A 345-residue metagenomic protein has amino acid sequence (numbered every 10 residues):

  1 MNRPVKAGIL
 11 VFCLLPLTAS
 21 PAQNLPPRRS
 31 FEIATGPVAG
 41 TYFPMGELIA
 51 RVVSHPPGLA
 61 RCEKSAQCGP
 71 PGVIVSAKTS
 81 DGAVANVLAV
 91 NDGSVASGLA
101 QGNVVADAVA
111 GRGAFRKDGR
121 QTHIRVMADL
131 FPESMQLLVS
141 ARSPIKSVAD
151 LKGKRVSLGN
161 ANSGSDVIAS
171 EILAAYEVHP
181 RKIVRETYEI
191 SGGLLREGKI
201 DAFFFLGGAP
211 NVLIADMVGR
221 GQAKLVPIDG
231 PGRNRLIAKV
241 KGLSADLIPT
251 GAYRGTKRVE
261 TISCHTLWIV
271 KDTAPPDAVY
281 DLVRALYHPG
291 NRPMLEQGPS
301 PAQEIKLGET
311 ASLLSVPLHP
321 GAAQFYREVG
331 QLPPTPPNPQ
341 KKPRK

Functional and structural regions predicted by a protein language model:
M1-I9: Bacterial N-terminal signal peptides that target proteins for export
G8-P16: Bacterial N-terminal signal peptides
P21-A34, C68, I145-R155, P320 (+3 more regions): Immediate post-signal peptide segment of exported/extracytoplasmic ligand-binding proteins
N24-Q101: N-terminal (or domain-start) structured segment
S30-S65, D129, E133-E197, R292 (+1 more regions): Bilobed "Venus flytrap"/periplasmic-binding protein-like clamshell domains and structurally analogous long
L59-A60, A175-I183, G192, L236-I237 (+2 more regions): Secondary-structure end/capping motifs
G102-V104, R112-A114, S143, H179-A274: Pocket-lining segment of extracytoplasmic ligand-binding domains
I190, E197-G198, G207-R220, L225 (+1 more regions): An extracytoplasmic/periplasmic, membrane-proximal ligand-sensing/linker region
